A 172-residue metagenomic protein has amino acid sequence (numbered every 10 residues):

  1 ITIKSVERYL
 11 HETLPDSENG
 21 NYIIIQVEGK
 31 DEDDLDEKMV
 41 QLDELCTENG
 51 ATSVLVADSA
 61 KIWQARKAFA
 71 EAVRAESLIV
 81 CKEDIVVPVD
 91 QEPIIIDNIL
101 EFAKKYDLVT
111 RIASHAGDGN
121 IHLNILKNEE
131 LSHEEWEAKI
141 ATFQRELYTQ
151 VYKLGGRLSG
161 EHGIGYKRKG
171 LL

Functional and structural regions predicted by a protein language model:
I1-L172: Noncatalytic alpha-helical scaffold of FAD-dependent oxidoreductases
